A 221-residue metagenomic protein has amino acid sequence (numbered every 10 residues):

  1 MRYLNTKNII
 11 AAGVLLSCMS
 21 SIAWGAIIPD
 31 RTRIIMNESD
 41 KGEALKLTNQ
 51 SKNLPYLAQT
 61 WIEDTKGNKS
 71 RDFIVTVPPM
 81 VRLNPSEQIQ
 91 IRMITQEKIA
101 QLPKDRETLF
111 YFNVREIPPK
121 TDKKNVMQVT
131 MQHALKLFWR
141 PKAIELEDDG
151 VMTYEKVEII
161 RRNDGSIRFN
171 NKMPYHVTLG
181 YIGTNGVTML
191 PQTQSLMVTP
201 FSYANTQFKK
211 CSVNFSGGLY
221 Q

Functional and structural regions predicted by a protein language model:
R2-A11: Bacterial N-terminal signal peptides that target proteins for export
C18-S20: N-terminal signal peptide c-region/cleavage motif recognized by signal peptidases
W24-T48, E147-R161: Beta-sheet-dominated interaction scaffolds and their linkers
T32-D72: N-terminal targeting signals for Sec/Tat export/insertion, comprising classic cleavable signal peptides
E43-N49, M93, F110-V114, G165-N170: Buried hydrophobic-core signal for structured, non-transmembrane domains
K52-N68, K172-M189: Short acidic, flexible loop segments centered on an aromatic residue
R71-A100, V187-S212: Intrinsically disordered, low-complexity Pro/Gly/Ser/Thr-rich segments with frequent PxxP/GP/PP motifs and embedded
K98-I144, C211-Q221: Terminal connector regions
